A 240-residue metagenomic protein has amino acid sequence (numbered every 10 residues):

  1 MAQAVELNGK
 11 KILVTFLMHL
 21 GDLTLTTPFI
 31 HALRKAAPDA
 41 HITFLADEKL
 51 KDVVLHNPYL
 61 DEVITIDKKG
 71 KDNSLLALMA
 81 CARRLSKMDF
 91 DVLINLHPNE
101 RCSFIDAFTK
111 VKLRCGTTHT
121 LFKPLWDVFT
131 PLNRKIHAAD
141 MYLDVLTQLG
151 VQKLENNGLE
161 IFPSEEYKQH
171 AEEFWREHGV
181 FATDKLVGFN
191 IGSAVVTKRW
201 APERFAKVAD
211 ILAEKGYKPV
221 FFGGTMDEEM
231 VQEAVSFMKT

Functional and structural regions predicted by a protein language model:
M1-T240: Catalytic machinery of carbohydrate-active enzymes, primarily nucleotide-sugar-dependent glycosyltransferases
